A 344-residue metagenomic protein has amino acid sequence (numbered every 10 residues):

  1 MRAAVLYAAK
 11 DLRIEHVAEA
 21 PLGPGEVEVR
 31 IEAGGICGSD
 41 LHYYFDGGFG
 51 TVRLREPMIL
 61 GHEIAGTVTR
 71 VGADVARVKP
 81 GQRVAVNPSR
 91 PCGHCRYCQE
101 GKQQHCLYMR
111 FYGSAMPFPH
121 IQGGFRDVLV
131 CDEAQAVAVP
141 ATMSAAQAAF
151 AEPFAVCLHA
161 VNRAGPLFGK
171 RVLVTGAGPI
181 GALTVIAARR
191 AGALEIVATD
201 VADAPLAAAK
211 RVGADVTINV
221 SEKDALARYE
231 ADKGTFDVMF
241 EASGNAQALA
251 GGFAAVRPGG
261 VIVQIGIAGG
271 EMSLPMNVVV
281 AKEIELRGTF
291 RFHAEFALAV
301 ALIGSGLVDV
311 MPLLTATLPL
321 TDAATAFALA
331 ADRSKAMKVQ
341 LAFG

Functional and structural regions predicted by a protein language model:
A20-G34, G48-Q99, P140-T142: Glycine-rich beta-strand-centered segment in the early N-terminal region that forms part of a ligand/cofactor-binding
R83, R171, G260-V261, E285: Short glycine-centered segments of the SAM/dcSAM-binding site in methyltransferase folds
A85, F240, V263: N-terminal Rossmann-like NAD(P) cofactor-binding module of classical short-chain dehydrogenase/reductase
H94-T175: NAD(P)H dinucleotide-binding glycine-rich loop of Rossmann-like/cofactor-binding domains, especially the beta1-alpha1
V174-A177, A182, R189-G251: Adenosine-nucleotide cofactor-binding segment
A250-A254, H293, A297-G344: C-terminal hydrophobic helical "lid"/dimerization subdomain of Rossmann-like NAD(P)H-dependent oxidoreductases
V261-V263, S273-L313: Rossmann-fold dehydrogenase core element
